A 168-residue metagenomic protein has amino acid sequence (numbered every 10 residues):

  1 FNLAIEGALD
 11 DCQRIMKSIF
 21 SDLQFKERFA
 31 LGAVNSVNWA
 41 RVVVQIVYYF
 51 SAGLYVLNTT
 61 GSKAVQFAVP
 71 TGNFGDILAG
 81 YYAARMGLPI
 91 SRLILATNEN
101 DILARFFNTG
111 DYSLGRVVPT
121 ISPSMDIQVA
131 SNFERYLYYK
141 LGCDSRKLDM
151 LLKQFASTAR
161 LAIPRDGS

Functional and structural regions predicted by a protein language model:
F1-S168: PLP-dependent amino-acid enzyme catalytic core
